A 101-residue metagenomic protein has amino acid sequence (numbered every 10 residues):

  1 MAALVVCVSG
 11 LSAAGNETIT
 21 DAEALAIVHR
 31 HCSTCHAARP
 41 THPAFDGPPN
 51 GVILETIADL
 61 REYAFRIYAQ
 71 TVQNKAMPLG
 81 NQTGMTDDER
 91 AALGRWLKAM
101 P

Functional and structural regions predicted by a protein language model:
L4-P101: Aromatic- and Gly/Pro-enriched helix-to-coil junctions and flexible linker segments
